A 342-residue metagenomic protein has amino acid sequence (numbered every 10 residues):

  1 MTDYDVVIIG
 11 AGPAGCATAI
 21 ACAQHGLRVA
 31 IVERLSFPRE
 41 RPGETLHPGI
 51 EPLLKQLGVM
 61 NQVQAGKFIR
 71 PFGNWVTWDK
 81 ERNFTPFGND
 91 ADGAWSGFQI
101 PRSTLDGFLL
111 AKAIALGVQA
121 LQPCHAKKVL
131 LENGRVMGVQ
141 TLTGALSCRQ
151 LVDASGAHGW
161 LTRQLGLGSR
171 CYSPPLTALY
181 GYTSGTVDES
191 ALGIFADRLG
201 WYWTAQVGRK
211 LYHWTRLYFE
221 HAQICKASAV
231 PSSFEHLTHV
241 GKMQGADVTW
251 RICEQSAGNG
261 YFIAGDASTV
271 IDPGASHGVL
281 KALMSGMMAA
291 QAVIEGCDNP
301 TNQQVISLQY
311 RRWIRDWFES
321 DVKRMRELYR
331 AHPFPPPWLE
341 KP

Functional and structural regions predicted by a protein language model:
M1-G12: Beta1/beta-strand and adjacent pyrophosphate-binding region of the FAD-binding site in flavoprotein oxidoreductases
G15-C16: N-terminal Rossmann-fold NAD(P) dinucleotide-binding loop
A23-P42: Glycine-rich FAD pyrophosphate-binding loop
E40-D79: N-terminal FAD cofactor-binding segment of flavoenzymes
G66, E220-D298, Q304-L308, R315: FAD/FMN-dependent oxidoreductases across multiple families
D90-K112, Q223: Short beta-strand to alpha-helix junction loop
K112-L237, T269: Predominantly flavin-linked oxidoreductase catalytic cores and closely associated redox partners
Q291-P342: C-terminal helical "tail/cap" subdomain of flavin- and related membrane-associated enzymes
